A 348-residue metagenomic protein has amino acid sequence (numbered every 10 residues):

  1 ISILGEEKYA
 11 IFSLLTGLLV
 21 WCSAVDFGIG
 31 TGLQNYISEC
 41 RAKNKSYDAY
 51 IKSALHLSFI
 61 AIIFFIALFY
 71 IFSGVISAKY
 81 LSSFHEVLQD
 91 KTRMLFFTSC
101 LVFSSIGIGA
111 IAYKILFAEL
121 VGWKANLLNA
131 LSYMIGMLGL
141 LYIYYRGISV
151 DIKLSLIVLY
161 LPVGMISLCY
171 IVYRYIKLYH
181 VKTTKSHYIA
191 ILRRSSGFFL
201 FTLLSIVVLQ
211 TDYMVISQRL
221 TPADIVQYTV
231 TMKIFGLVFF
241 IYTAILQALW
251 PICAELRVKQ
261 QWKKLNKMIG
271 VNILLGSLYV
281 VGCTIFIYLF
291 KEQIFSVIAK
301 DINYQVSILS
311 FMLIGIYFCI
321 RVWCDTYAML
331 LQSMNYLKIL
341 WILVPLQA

Functional and structural regions predicted by a protein language model:
I1-V20, K91, A190-R194, F198 (+2 more regions): Interfacial/gating helices of multi-pass transporter permease domains
F12-F27, S205, L209, S217 (+4 more regions): Transmembrane helix-bundle signature of multi-pass secondary active exporters and lipid flippases
F27-A42, A118, F235, F239-Q260 (+1 more regions): Helix-loop junctions and terminal segments of transmembrane helices in multi-pass membrane transport/translocation
F27-A78, D90, M94-F97, W262-T284: Membrane-water interface segments that mark the loop-to-transmembrane alpha-helix transition
V75-T98, P222, W262, Y288-C319: Interfacial segments at transmembrane-helix termini and the short loops linking adjacent helices
D90, I148-V158, L168-L209, I252 (+1 more regions): Interhelical loop/hinge segments that connect adjacent transmembrane helices in multipass membrane
F103-L128, I316-L343: Membrane-interface junctions at transmembrane-helix termini in multi-pass inner-membrane proteins
N126-I176, L346-A348: Hydrophobic alpha-helical transmembrane segments
